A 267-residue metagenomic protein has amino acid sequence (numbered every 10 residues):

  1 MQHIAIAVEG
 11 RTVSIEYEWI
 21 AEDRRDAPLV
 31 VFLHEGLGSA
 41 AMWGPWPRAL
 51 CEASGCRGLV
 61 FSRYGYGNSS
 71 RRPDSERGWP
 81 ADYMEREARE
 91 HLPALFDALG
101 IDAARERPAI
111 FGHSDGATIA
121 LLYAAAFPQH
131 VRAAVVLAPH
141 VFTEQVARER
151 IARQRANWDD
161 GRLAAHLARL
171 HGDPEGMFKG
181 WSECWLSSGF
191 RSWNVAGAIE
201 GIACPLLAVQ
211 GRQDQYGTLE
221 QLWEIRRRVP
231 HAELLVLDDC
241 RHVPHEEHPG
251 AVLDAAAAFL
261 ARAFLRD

Functional and structural regions predicted by a protein language model:
E18-D74: Conserved HGGG/HGGXW glycine-rich cap/lid loop of the alpha/beta-hydrolase fold
G36, P108, G112-S114: Conserved alpha/beta-hydrolase "nucleophile elbow" surrounding the catalytic nucleophile
V60-R107: Active-site loop/oxyanion-hole signature of alpha/beta-hydrolase fold enzymes
T118-A126, H130-L163: Flexible "cap/lid" loop of the alpha/beta hydrolase fold
W181-A198: Active-site nucleophile elbow and catalytic-triad environment of alpha/beta-hydrolase enzymes
I202, A208-Q210: Short beta-strand/loop motif that positions the catalytic acidic residue of the alpha/beta-hydrolase fold
R212-G217: Acidic catalytic loop of the alpha/beta-hydrolase fold
E233, D238-D267: Catalytic active-site module of serine/aspartate enzymes centered on a nucleophile-bearing elbow/loop
